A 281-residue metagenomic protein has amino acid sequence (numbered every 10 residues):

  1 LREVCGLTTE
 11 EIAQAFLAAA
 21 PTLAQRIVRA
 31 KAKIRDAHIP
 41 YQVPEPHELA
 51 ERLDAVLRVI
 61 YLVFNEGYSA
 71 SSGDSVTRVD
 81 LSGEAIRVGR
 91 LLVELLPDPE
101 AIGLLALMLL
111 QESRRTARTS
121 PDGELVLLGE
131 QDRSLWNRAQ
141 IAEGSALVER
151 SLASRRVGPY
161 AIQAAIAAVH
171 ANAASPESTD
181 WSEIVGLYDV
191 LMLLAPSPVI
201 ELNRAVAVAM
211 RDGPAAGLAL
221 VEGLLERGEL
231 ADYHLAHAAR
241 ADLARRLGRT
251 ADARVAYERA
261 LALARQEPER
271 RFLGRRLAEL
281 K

Functional and structural regions predicted by a protein language model:
E3, T8-E11, A18-D189: Amphipathic helix-loop-helix modules that constitute alpha-helical solenoid scaffolds
E94-L95, A153-S154, V190-L194, L225-L230 (+1 more regions): Solenoid-like repeat scaffolds
L104, M108-Q111, Q163, A167 (+4 more regions): "A position-specific structural signal for the A-helix of alpha-solenoid helical repeats
W136, R156, P176, M192-L193 (+3 more regions): Structural signature of alpha-solenoid helical repeat scaffolds
A195-E201, A231-A236: Generic helix N-cap/helix-start motif at coil->alpha-helix transitions
